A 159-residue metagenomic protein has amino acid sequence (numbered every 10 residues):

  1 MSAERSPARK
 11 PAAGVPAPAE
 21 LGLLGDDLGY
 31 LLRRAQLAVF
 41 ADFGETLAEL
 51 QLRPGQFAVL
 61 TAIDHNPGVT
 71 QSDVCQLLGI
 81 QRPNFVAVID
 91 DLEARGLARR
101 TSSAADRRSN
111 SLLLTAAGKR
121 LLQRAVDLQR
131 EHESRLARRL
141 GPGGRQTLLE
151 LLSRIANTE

Functional and structural regions predicted by a protein language model:
M1-L50, R154: N-terminal leader segment of winged-helix/HTH proteins
S6, K10-P11, F40, G68 (+1 more regions): Charged, amphipathic alpha-helical coiled-coil/dimerization segments
D27, L31, A38, D42 (+3 more regions): Pre-recognition alpha-helix immediately N-terminal to the DNA-recognition helix within helix-turn-helix or winged-helix
A62-N66, L151, T158: Short amphipathic alpha-helical elements of helix-turn-helix/winged-helix folds
Q71: Helix-turn-helix DNA-binding elements, focusing on the entry/boundary residues of the two helices that contact DNA
C75: The alpha-helix within a helix-turn-helix
Q81-N84: Helix-turn-helix DNA-binding motif, specifically the short coil turn and the N-cap/start of the second
